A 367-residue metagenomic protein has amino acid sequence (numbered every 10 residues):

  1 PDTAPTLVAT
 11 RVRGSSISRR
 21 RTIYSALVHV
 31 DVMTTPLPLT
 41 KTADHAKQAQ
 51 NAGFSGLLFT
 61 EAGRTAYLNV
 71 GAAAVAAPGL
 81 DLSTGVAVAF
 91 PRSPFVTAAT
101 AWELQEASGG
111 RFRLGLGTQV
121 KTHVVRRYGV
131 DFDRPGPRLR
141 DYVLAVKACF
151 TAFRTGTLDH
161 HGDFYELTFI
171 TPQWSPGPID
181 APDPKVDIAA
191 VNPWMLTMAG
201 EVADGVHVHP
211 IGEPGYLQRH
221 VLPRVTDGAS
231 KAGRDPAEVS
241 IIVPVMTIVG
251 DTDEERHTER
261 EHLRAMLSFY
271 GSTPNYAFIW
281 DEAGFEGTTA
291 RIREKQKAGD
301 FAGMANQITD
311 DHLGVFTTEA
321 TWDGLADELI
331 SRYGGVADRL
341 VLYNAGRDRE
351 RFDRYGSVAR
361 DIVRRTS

Functional and structural regions predicted by a protein language model:
P1-V12: Short amphipathic, helix-prone segments within low-complexity/disordered or flexible regions
S15: Short polybasic linear motifs
S18-S367: Active-site-adjacent structural elements that line small-molecule/cofactor binding pockets in enzymes
